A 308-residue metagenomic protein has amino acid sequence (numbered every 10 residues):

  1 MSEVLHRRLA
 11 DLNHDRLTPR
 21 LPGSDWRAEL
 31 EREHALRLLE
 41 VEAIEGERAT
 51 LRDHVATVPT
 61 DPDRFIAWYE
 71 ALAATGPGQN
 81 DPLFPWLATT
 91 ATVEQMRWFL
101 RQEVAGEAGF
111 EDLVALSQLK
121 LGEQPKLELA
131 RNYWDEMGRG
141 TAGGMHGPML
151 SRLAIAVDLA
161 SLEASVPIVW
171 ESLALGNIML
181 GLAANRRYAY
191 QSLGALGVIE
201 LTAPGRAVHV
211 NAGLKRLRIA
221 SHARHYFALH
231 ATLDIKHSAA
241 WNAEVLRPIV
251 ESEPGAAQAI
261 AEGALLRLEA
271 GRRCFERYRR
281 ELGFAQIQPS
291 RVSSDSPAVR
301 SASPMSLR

Functional and structural regions predicted by a protein language model:
M1-R308: Non-heme di-metal
